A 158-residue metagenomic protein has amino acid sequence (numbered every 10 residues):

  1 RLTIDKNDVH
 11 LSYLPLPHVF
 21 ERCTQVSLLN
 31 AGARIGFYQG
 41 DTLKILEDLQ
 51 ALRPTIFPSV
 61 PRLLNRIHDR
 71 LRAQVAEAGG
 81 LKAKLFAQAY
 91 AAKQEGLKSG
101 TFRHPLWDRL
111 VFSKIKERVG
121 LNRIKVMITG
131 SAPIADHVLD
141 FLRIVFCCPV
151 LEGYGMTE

Functional and structural regions predicted by a protein language model:
R1-S12, L16-R109, V145: Conserved AMP-binding/adenylation subdomain of ANL enzymes
D8-V9, I124-V126: Residue-level recognition of the N-termini of beta-strands and the immediately preceding loop/turn
L43, S113, D140: Active-site phosphate/pyrophosphate- and oxyanion-stabilizing loops and adjacent acidic/basic residues in soluble
R62, K125, G130-V138, C148-E158: Conserved A3 ("GATE") glycine/threonine-rich loop of ANL adenylate-forming enzymes
R109, R118, D136-H137, F141-I144: Flexible, glycine/threonine-enriched loop-and-boundary segments that flank and lead into catalytic domains of large
F112-I124: Membrane-proximal helix-turn-helix segments that form the acceptor-binding/catalytic region of lipid-linked
